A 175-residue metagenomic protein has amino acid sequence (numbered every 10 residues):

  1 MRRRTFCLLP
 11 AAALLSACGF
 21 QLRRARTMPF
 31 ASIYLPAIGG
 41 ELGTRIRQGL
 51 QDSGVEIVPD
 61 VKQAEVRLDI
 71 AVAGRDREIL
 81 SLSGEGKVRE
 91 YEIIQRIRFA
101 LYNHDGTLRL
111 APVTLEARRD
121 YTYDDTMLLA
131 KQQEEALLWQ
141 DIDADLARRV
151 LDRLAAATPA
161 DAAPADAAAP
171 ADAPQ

Functional and structural regions predicted by a protein language model:
R2-P10: N-terminal export leaders
S16-A17: C-terminal motif of bacterial Sec signal peptides marking the signal peptidase cleavage site
F20-R26: Short, flexible, solvent-exposed loop/turn segments with mixed acidic/basic and small polar residues
P29-G74: N-terminal segment of the mature soluble domain
Y34, I38, L42, E85 (+4 more regions): Extracytoplasmic/periplasmic, Sec-exported soluble proteins
G49-E56, A100, D124, D145 (+1 more regions): Structured segments of extracytoplasmic/periplasmic soluble domains in secreted or envelope-associated proteins
A71-T114, Y121-Q133, D152, Q175: Surface-exposed short loop/turn segments
L129-Q175: C-terminal/domain-edge helix-coil "capping" segments
